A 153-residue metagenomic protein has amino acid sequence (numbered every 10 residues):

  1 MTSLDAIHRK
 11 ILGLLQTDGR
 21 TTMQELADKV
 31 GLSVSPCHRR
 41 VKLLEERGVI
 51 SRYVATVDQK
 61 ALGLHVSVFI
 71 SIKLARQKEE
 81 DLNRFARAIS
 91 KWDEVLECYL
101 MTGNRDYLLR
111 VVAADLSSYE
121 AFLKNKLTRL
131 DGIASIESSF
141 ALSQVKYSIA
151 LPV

Functional and structural regions predicted by a protein language model:
M1-V153: A compositional/biophysical signature of low hydrophobicity enriched in polar/charged and small residues
